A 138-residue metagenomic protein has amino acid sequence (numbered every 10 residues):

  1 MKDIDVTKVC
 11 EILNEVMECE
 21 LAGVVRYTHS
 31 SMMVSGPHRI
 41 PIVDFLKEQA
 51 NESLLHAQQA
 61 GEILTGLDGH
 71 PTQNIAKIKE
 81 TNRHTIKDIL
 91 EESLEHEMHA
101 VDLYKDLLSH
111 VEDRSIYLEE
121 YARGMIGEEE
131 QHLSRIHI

Functional and structural regions predicted by a protein language model:
M1-V16: Disorder-to-helix initiation segments
V9-I12, I42, H56: General structural feature for long, well-ordered alpha-helical segments within catalytic domains of soluble enzymes
I12-C19, G23-S30, V34, E62-I63 (+1 more regions): Acidic/histidine-rich alpha-helical segments that form the ligand environment of transition-metal centers
G36-L46, E119: Short, surface-exposed loop/turn segments at secondary-structure junctions
D44-F45, N51-E91: Helix-adjacent hinge/juxtasegments
E48-Q49, V111: Alpha-helix C-capping/helix-to-loop hinge sites
H137-I138: Conserved small/polar residues in nucleotide/adenosyl-binding loops
